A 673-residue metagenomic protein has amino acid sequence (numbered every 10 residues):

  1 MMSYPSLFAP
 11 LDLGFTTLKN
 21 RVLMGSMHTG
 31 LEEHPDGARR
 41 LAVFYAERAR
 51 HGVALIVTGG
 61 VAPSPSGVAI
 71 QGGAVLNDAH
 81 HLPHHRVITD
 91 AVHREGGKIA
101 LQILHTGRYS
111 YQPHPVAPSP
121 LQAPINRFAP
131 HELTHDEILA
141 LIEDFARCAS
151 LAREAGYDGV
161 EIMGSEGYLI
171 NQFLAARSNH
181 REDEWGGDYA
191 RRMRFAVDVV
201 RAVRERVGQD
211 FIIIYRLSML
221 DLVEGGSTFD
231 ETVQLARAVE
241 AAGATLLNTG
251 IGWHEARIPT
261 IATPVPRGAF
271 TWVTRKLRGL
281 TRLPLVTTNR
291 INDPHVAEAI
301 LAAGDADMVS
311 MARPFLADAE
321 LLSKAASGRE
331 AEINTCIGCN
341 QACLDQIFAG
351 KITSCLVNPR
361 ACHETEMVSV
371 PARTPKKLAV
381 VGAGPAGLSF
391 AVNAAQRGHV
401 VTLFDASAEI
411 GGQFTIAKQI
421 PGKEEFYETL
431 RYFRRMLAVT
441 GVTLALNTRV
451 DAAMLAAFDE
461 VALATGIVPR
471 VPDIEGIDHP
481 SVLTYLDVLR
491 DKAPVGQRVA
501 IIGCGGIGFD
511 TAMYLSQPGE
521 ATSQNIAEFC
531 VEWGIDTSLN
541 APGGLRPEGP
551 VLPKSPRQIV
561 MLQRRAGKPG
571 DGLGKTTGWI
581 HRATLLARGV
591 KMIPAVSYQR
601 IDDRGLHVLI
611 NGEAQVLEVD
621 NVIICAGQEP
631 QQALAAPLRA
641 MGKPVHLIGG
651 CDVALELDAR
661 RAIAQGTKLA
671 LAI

Functional and structural regions predicted by a protein language model:
M1-V381, P385, F390-Q396, V400-V401 (+1 more regions): Flavin-dependent oxidoreductase catalytic cores
A54, D158, T245, D307 (+3 more regions): Conserved acidic residues
V200, E364-R373, A383, Q396 (+4 more regions): Flanking helices and flexible, charged tails adjoining ferredoxin-like Fe-S electron-transfer domains in multi-subunit
R257-A262, P284, D307-M308, F414-G422 (+1 more regions): Short beta-alpha connecting loops at secondary-structure transitions that line or flank enzyme active sites
D305, L437-L444, D478-S481, S555-R557 (+2 more regions): A short helix-to-beta-strand connector/capping loop
K376-L403, A445-A453, A457, A464-I474 (+4 more regions): Rossmann-like dinucleotide/flavin-binding elements
G412-F458, G570-V596: N-terminal Rossmann-like dinucleotide/flavin-binding domain of flavoprotein oxidoreductases that bind FAD/FMN
